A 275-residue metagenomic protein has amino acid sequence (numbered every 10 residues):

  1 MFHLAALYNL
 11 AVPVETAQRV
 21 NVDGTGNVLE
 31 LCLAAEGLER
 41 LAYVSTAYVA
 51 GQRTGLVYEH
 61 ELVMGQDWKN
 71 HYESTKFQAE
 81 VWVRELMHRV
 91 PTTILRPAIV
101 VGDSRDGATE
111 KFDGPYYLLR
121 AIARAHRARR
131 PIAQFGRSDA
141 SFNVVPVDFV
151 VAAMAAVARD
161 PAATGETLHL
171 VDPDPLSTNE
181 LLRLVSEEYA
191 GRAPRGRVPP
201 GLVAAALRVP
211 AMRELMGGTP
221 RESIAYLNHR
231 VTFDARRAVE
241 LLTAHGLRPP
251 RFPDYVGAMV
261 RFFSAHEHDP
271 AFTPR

Functional and structural regions predicted by a protein language model:
H3, E15, R19, D23-H71 (+1 more regions): Conserved Rossmann-fold NAD(P)-dependent oxidoreductase catalytic core, especially the SDR/UDP-sugar
L31-A34, Q66-A98, D103: Active-site Tyr-X1-5-Lys
G102-F112, Q134-V145: Glycine-rich "substrate-gating" loop/helix at the edge of Rossmann-like oxidoreductase active sites
D103-P115, A156-L168: Glycine/proline-rich active-site loop of Rossmann-fold NAD(P)-dependent oxidoreductases
A121-R137, P200-L247: A hydrophobic C-terminal alpha-helical subdomain
S138-D148, A152, L168-E188, R197-A205: Substrate-binding strand-loop-helix patch in Rossmann-like NAD(P)-dependent oxidoreductase/epimerase domains
T178, L182-N228, P249-F252, D269-R275: Terminal hydrophobic/aromatic helix or amphipathic segment near a protein terminus
D234-R275: Amphipathic terminal alpha-helices
